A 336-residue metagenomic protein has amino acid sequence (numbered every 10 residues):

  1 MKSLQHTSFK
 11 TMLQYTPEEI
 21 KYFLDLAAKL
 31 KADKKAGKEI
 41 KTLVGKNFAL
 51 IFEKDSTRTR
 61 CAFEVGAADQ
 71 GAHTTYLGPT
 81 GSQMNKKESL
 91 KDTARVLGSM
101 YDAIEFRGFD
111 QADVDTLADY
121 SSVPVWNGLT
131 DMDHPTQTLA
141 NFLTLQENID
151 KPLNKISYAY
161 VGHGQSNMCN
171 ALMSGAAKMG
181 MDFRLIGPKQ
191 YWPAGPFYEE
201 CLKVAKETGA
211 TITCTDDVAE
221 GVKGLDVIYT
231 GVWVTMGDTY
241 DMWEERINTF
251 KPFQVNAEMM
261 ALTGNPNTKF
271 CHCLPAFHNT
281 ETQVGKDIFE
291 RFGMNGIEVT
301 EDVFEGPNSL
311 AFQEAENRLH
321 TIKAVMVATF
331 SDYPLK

Functional and structural regions predicted by a protein language model:
M1-C61, V65: Positively charged, low-complexity intrinsically disordered leader regions
K38, R95, D102-G175, H272 (+1 more regions): Anion-binding alpha/beta catalytic cores of soluble intermediary-metabolism enzymes, centered on
N47-M100: Active-site cofactor/substrate anionic-group-binding motifs, chiefly glycine- and Lys/Arg-rich phosphate-binding loops
F52-V65, E147-G231, M236: Glycine-rich phosphate/diphosphate-binding loop of Rossmann-like nucleotide-binding domains
L153, A177, E258-N267, G306: Short, conserved loop/helix-junction motifs that constitute active-site signature segments in enzyme catalytic cores
L202-T300: Rossmann-like adenosine-cofactor binding region
D287-K336: C-terminal helix-to-coil terminal segments
